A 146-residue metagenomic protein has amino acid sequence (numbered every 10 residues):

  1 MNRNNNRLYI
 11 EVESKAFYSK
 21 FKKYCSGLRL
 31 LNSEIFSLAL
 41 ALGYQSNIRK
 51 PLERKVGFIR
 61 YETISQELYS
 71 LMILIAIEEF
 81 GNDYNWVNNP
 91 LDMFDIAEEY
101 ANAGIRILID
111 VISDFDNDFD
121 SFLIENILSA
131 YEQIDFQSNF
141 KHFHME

Functional and structural regions predicted by a protein language model:
M1-A16, K20, R49-E146: Charged, low-complexity intrinsically disordered terminal regions and linker tails
K23: Recognition helix of helix-turn-helix/homeodomain-like DNA-binding domains that insert into the DNA major groove
S26-S33, T63-I64: Structural motif
L30-V56: Short, basic amphipathic alpha-helical segments that act as recognition/interaction helices in nucleic-acid-binding
